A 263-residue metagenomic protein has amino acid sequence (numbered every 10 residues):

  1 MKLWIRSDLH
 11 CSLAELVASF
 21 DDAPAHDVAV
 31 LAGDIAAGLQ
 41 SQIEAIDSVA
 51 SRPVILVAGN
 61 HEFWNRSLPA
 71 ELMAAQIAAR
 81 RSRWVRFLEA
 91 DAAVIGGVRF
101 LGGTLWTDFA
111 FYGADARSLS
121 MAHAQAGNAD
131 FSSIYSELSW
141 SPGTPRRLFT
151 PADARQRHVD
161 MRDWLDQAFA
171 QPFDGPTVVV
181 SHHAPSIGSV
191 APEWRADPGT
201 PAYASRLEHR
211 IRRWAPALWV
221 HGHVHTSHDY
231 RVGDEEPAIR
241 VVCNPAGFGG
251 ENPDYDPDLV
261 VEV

Functional and structural regions predicted by a protein language model:
M1-V57, E62-A70: N-terminal active-site segment of His-dependent metallophosphoesterases
M1-W4, A92-G102, P176, R231-R240: Beta-strand-turn-beta hairpins that frame and shape the catalytic cleft of phosphate-ester-processing enzymes
I5-S7, A29-D34, I55-N60, R86-A90 (+3 more regions): Active-site neighborhood of phospho(di)ester-bond hydrolases with catalytic His/Asp-centered motifs
H10-L16, A36-S41, H61-E71, D91-I95 (+4 more regions): Active-site environment of divalent metal-dependent phosphoester hydrolases
E15, R83, A191, D197-A217 (+1 more regions): Binuclear metal-dependent phosphoesterase catalytic core
P53-E62, S67-A124: A basic- and aromatic-enriched beta-loop-alpha substructure that forms the phosphate/nucleotide- and DNA/RNA-contacting
A79-V85, W164-P176, H209-L218: A structural motif corresponding to the C-terminal end of an alpha-helix and its immediate exit/capping segment
L101-V178, P185-W194: Active-site-proximal loop/helix segment associated with metal-binding centers of metalloenzymes
